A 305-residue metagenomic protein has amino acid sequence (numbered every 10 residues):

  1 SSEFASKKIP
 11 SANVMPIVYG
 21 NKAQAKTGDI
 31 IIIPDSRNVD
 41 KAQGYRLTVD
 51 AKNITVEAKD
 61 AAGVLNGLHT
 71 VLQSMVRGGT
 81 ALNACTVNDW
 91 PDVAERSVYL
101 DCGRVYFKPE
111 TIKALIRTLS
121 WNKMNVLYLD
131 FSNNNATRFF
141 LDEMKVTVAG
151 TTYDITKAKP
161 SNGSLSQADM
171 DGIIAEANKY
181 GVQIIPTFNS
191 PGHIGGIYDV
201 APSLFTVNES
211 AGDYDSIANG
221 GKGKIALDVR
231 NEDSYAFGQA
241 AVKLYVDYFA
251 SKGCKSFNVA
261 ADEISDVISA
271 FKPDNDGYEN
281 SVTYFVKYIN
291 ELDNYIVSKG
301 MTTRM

Functional and structural regions predicted by a protein language model:
S1-V93: Contiguous, structured surface segment used for ligand recognition
D60, T303-R304: N-terminal targeting leaders only when they are immediately followed by extended low-complexity/repeat-rich tracts
A94-T303: Substrate-binding cleft of carbohydrate-active enzyme catalytic domains
